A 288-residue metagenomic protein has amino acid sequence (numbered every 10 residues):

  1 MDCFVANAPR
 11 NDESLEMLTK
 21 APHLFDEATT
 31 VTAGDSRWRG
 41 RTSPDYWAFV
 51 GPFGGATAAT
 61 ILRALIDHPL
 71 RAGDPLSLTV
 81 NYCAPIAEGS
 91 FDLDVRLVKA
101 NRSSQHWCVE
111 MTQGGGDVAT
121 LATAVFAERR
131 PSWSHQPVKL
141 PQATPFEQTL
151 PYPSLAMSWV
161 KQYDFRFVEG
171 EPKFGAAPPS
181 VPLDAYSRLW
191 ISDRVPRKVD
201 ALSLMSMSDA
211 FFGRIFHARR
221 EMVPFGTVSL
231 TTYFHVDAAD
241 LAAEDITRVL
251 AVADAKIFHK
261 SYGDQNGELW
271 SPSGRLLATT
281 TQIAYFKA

Functional and structural regions predicted by a protein language model:
M1, N7-N11: A cross-taxon signal for low-complexity, glycine/charged-rich
M1-D2, M17: Accessible peptide chain termini
L15-A288: Terminal targeting signals and extreme-terminal segments of soluble enzymes
